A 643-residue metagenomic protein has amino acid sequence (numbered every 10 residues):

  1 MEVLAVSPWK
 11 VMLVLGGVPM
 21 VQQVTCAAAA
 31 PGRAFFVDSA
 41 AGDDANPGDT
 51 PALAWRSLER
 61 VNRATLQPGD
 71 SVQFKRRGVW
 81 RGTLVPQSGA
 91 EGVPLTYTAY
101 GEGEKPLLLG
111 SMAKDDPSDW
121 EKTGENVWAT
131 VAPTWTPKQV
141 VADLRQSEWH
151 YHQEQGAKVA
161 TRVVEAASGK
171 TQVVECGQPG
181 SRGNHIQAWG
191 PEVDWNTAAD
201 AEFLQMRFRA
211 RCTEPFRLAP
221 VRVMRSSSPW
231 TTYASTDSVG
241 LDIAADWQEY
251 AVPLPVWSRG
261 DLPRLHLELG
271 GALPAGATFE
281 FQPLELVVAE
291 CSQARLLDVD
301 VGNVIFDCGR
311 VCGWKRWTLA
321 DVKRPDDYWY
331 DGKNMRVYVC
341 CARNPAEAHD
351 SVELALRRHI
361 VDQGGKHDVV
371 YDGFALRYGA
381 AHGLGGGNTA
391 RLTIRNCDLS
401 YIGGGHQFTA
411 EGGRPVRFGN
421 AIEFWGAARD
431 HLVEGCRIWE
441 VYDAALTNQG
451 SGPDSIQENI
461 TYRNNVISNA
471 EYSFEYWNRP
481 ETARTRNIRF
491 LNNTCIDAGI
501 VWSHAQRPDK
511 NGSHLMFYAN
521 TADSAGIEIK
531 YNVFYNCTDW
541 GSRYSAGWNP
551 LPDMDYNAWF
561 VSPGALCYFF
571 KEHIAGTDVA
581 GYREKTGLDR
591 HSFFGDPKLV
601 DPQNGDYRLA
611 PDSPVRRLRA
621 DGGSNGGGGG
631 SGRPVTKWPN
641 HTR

Functional and structural regions predicted by a protein language model:
M1-M12, M20-Q22: Bacterial N-terminal signal peptides that target proteins for export
C26-A29: Boundary at the C-terminal end of the N-terminal hydrophobic targeting segment
P31-T197, E202-R207, E285-N388, G403-R417 (+4 more regions): Extracellular polysaccharide-degrading/modifying enzymes targeting complex plant/algal/animal polysaccharides
R81-G92, T96, G103, T461-D606: Predominantly extracellular beta-rich ligand-binding scaffolds that present long acidic/polar faces for carbohydrate
E121-A129, P133, E268, L354-V361 (+6 more regions): Extracellular beta-strand/beta-solenoid scaffold signature
G183-E192, F203-S258: Extracellular ligand-binding interfaces
A219-R222, Y233, E249-V288: Extracellular beta-strand ligand-recognition surfaces/modules
Q282-P283, H367-Y378, A390-G413, R417-Q449 (+6 more regions): Right-handed parallel beta-helix
